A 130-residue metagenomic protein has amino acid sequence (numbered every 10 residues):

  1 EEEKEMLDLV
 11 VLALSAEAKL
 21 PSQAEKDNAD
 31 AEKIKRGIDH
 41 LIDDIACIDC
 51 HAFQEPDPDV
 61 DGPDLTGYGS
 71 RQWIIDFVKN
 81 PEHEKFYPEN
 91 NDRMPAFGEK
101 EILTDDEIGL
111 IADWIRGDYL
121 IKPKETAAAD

Functional and structural regions predicted by a protein language model:
E1-S22, D44, D49, Q54-Y119: Extracytoplasmic electron-transfer domains, predominantly the class I c-type cytochrome c fold
L12-I34, L120, T126-D130: Proteins that catalyze or organize thiol-disulfide redox chemistry and the adjacent proteostasis machinery handling
A29-F53, A127-D130: Sequence/structural segment immediately N-terminal to covalent heme-attachment motifs in c-type and related
